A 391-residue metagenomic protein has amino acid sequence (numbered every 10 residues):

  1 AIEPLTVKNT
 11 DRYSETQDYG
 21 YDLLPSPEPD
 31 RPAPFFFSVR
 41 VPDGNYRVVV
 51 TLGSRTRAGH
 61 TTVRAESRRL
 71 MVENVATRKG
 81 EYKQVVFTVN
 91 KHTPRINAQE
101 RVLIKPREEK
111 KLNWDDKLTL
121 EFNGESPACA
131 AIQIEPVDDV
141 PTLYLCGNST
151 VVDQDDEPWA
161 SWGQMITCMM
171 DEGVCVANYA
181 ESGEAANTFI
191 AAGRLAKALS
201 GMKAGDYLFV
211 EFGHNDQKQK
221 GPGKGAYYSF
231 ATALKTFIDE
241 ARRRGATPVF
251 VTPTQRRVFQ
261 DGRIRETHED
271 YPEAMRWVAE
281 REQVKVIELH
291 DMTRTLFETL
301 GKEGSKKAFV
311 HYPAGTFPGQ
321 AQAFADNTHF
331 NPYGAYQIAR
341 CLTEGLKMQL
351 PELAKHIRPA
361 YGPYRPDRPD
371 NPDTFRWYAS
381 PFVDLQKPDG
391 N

Functional and structural regions predicted by a protein language model:
A1-E157, Q320: Compositionally biased, intrinsically disordered or flexible polar/acidic segments
T16-Y21, W159-D171: Short catalytic helix/loop segments, enriched in acidic residues and glycine and frequently bearing histidine
P32, E172-A186: A short beta-strand-loop structural module common to alpha/beta enzyme folds
E66, G193-G362, D367, T374-N391: Alpha-helical cap/lid subdomain in secreted, periplasmic, or secretory-pathway luminal O-acyl-processing enzymes
V152-Q154, A186, K218: Short substrate-entry loop that stabilizes the transition state in hydrolases
M165-A177, D206-Y207: Signal peptide-proximal N-terminal region of secreted/periplasmic/extracellular or secretory-lumen proteins
A185-R194: Structural motif
